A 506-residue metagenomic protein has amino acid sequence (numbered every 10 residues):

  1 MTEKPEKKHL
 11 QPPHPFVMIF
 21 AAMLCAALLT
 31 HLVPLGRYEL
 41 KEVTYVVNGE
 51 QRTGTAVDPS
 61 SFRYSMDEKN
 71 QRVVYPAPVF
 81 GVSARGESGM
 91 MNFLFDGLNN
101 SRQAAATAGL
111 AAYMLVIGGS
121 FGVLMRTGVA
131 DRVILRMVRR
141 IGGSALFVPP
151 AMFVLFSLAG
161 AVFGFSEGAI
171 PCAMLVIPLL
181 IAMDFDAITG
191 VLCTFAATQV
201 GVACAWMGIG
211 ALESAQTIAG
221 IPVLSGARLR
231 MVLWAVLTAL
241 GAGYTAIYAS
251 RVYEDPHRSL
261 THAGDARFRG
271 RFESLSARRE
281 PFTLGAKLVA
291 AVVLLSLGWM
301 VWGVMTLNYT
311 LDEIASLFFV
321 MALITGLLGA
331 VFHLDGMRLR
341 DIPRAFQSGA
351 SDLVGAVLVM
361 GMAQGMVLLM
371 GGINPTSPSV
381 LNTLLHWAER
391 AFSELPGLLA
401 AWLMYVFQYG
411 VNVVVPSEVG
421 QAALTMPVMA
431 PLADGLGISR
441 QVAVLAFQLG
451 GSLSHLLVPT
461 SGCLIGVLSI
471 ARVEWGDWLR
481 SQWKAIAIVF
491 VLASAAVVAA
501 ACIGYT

Functional and structural regions predicted by a protein language model:
T2-F16, R37-N48, R228-A345, C502-T506: Long, contiguous bundles of hydrophobic transmembrane helices that form the permeation core of multi-pass
T2-F20, C172-A263, A277-K287, S439 (+2 more regions): Membrane-core helix-loop-helix motifs of multi-pass transport proteins
P12-L24, Q51-D131, D312-S379: Core transmembrane alpha-helical segments of multi-pass membrane transporters/permeases
P13, F392-T506: C-terminal transmembrane helix pair
M18-L32, M114-G122, L155-A159, G201 (+6 more regions): Hydrophobic core segments of alpha-helical transmembrane domains in multi-pass membrane transport and ion-translocation
A106-L110, F121-R132, G160-P171, G201-G208 (+4 more regions): Short helix-coil transition sites and intra-membrane helix breaks within transmembrane domains of multi-pass
A111-M114, A145-G160, F185-A203, A235 (+2 more regions): Alpha-helical transmembrane segments of multi-pass membrane proteins
M114-G118, A145-L175, M360-M370, E389-P431 (+1 more regions): Hydrophobic alpha-helical transmembrane segments of multi-pass integral membrane proteins, predominantly secondary
